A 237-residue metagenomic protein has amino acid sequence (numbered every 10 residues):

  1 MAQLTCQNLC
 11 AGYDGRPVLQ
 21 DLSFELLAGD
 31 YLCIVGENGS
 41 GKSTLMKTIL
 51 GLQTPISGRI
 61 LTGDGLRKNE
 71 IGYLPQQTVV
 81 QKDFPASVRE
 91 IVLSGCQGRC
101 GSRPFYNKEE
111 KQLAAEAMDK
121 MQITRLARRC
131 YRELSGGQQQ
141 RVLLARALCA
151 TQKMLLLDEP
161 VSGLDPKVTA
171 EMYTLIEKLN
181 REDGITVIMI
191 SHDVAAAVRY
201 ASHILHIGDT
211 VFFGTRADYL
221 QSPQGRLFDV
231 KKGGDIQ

Functional and structural regions predicted by a protein language model:
V35-E37: The feature captures the beta-strand-to-loop junction immediately N-terminal to the Walker
K108-L126: Conserved ABC ATPase "signature" region
C130-L134, Q138: Conserved ABC ATPase signature
L155-D158: Catalytic Walker B motif of ABC-type/P-loop ATPase nucleotide-binding domains
P166-V168: Helix N-cap at the start of a conserved alpha-helix in ABC-type nucleotide-binding domains
S191-H192: H-loop/switch region of ABC-family ATPase nucleotide-binding domains
H203-R216: H-loop (His-switch) and adjacent beta-strand-loop-beta switch element of ABC-type ATPase nucleotide-binding domains
